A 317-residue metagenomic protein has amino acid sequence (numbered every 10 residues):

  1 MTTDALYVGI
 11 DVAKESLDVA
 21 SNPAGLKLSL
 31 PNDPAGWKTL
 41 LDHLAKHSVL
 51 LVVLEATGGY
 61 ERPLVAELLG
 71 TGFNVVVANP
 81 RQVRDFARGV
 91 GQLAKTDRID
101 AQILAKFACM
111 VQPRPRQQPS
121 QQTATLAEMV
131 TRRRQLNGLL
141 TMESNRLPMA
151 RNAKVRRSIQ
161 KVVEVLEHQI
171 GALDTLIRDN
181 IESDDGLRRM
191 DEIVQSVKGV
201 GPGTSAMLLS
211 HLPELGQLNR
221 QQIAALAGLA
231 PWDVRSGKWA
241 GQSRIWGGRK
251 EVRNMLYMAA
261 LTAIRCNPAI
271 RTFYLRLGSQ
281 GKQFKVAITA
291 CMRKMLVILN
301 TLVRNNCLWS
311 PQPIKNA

Functional and structural regions predicted by a protein language model:
M1-H168, R265, V286: Phosphate- and other anionic-substrate recognition elements at nucleic-acid/protein interfaces
P119-A124, A153, S158, M190-E192 (+3 more regions): Short linear capping/connector segments at secondary-structure termini
L136, L166, V194-Q195, L218 (+1 more regions): A short amphipathic alpha-helix within small helical-bundle interaction modules
L147-G203, L212, N267, R271: Helix-hairpin-helix/helix-loop-helix acidic hairpins
P202, A206-Q280, F284, P311 (+1 more regions): Phosphate-backbone recognition surface of nucleic-acid-processing proteins
S279-A317: Basic, amphipathic alpha-helical segments enriched in Lys/Arg and hydrophobic/aromatic residues
